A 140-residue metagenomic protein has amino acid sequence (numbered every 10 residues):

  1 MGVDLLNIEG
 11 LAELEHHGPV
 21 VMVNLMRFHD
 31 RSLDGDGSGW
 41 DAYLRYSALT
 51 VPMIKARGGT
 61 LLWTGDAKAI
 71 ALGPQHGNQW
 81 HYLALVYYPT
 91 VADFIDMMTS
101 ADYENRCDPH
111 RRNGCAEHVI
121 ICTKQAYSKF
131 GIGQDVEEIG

Functional and structural regions predicted by a protein language model:
M1-Y82, P89, D93-D96, K124-G140: Short S/T/G/P-rich N-terminal loop/turn motif that feeds into the first structured element of a domain
G58-L61, A92, D102, C115 (+1 more regions): Secondary-structure boundary/capping signal
A71-L72, E104-R106: A short local loop/turn or secondary-structure capping micro-motif enriched for an aromatic residue
Y82-A84, H118-V119: Generic beta-strand structural signal
F94-I95, R106-D108: A generic structured-segment signal
M97-Y103: Short amphipathic alpha-helices in soluble, non-transmembrane regions that often serve as interface/regulatory elements
C107-T123: Conserved short beta-strand edge segments in small beta-sheet-based binding/regulatory domains
